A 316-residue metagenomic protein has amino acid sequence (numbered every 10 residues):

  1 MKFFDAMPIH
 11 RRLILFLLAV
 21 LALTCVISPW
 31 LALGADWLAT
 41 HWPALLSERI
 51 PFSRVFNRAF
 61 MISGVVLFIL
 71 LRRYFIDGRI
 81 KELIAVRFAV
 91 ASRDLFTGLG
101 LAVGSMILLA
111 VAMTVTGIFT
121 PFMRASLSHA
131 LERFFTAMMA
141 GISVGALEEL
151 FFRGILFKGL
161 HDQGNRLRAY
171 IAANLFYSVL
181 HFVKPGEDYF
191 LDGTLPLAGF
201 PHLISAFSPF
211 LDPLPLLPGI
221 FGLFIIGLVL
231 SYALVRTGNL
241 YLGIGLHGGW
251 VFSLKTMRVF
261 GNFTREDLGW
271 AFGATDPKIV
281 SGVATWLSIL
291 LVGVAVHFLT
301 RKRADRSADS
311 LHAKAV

Functional and structural regions predicted by a protein language model:
M1-S92, T97, I107-A110, T114-F119 (+5 more regions): N-terminal, membrane-interfacial amphipathic/helix-forming hydrophobic leader that caps and precedes the first
D5-I9, V86-A89, A125-E132, H161-G164 (+1 more regions): Helix-boundary and loop/linker segments of multi-pass membrane transporters
R72, M113, H161, L234-V235: Helix-capping/transition residues at the boundaries of transmembrane alpha-helices and the short helical linkers
L83, D94-L95, I155, A169-Y170 (+1 more regions): Alpha-helical transmembrane segments and their helix-entry boundary regions
L95, L99, V103, M138 (+6 more regions): Residue-level signature of the transmembrane alpha-helical core of multi-pass small-molecule transporters
R124-A137, I204-P213, L217-F221: Juxtamembrane helix-entry segments on the extracytoplasmic side of multipass membrane proteins
L147-V179, V183-L197, V235-N239: Membrane-interface helix/loop boundary segments of multi-pass membrane proteins
L167, A233-W250, L311-A313: Functional transmembrane helices that form membrane-embedded active or gating regions
